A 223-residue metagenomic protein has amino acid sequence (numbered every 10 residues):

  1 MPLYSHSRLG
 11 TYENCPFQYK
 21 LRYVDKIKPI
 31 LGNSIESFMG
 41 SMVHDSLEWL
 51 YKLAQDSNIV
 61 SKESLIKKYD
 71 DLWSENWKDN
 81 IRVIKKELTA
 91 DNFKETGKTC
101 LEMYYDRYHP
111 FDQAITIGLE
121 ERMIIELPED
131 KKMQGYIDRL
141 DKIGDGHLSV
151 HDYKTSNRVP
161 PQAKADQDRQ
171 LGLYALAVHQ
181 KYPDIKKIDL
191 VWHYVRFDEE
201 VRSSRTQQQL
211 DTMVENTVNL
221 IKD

Functional and structural regions predicted by a protein language model:
P2-P16, K131-I143: An acidic intrinsically disordered interaction segment
G10, N14-D25, P29-Q55, K94 (+2 more regions): Nuclease catalytic cores
E13-R22, S41-H44, V60-I81, I185-F197: Short, compositionally biased low-complexity segments
P16-P29, N76-I81, V150, S156 (+1 more regions): Short amphipathic alpha-helical segments and their helix-coil junctions
I35, M39, F93, Q167-Q170 (+1 more regions): Hydrophobic (often cysteine-bearing) scaffold residues that line and stabilize catalytic clefts of nucleotide/cofactor
S46-L119, E126: A non-catalytic, helix-rich entry segment at domain boundaries
E63, D145, A177-D223: Metal-dependent nuclease catalytic regions and adjoining charged, substrate-binding loops involved in nucleic-acid end
G118-K181: Non-catalytic protein-protein interaction segments used by genome-maintenance enzymes to assemble and couple activities
